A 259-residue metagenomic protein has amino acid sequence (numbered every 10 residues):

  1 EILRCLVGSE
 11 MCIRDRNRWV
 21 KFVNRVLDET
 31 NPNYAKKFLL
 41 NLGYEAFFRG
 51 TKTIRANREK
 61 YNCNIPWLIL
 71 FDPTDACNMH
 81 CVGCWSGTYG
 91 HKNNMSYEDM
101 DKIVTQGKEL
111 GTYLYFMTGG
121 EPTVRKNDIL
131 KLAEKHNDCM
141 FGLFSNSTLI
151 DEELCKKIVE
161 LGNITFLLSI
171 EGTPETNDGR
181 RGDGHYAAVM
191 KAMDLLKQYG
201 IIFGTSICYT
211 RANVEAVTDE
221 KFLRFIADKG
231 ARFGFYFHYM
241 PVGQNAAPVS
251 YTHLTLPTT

Functional and structural regions predicted by a protein language model:
E1-G8, H253-T259: Single conserved hydrophobic/aromatic residue that forms the stacking wall/gate of nucleotide- or nucleobase-binding
L3, L167, Y236, A246-P248: Generic secondary-structure boundary/loop-capping signal
G8-E10, R14-E153: Conserved alpha-helical substructure of the radical SAM core
V23, L223-R224, T252-T259: Intervening/peripheral non-core polypeptide segments
G87-H91, T173-E175, P241-Q244: A short, flexible beta-alpha/helix-coil linker loop
Y97-M117, T123-H238: Radical SAM/AdoMet-radical enzyme domain recognition
D228, Y239-L254: A C-terminal junction/extension of Radical SAM enzymes
